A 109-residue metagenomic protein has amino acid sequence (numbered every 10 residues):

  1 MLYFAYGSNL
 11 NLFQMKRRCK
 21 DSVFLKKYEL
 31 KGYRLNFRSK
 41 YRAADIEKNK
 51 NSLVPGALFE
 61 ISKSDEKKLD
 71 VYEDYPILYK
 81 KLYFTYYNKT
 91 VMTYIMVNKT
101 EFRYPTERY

Functional and structural regions predicted by a protein language model:
M1-Y109: Glycine-aromatic micro-motifs
